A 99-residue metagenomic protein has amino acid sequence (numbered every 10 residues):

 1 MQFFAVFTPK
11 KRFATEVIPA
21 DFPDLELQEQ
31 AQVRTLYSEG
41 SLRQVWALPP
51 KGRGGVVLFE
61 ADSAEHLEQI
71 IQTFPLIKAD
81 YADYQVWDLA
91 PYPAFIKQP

Functional and structural regions predicted by a protein language model:
M1-P99: Conserved, structured core segments of small domains
